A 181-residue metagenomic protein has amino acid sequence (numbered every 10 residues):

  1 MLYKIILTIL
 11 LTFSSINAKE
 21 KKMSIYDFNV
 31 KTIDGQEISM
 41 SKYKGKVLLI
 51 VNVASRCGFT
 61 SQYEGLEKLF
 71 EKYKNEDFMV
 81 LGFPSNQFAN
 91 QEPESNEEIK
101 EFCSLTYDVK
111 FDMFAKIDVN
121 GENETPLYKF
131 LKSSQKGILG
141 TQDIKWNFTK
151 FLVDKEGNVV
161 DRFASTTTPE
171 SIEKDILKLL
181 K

Functional and structural regions predicted by a protein language model:
M1-T8: Sec-dependent signal peptide recognition, specifically the positively charged N-region followed immediately by
K19-S41, P126: N-terminal "domain-start" segment that seeds a small globular fold
T32, N52-R56: Amphipathic alpha-helical repeat scaffolds
K44-L49: Local sequence-structure signature of Cys/Sec-based thiol-disulfide redox active-site neighborhoods
F59-T125: Structural microenvironment flanking redox-active thiols in thiol-disulfide oxidoreductases
P126-K129, S133-K181: Thiol-/selenol-based redox modules, centered on thioredoxin-like and closely related oxidoreductase domains
